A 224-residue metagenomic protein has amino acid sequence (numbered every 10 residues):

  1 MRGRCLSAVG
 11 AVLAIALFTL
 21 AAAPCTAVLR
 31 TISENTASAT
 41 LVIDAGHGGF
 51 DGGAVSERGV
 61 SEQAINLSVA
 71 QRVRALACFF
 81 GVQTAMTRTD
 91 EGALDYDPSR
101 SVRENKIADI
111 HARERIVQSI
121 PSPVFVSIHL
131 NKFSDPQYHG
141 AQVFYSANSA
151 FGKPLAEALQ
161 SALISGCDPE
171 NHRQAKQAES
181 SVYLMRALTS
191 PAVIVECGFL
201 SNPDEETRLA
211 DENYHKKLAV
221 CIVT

Functional and structural regions predicted by a protein language model:
M1-T224: Catalytic-site microenvironment of enzymes that process N-acetyl-hexosamine-containing cell-wall polysaccharides
